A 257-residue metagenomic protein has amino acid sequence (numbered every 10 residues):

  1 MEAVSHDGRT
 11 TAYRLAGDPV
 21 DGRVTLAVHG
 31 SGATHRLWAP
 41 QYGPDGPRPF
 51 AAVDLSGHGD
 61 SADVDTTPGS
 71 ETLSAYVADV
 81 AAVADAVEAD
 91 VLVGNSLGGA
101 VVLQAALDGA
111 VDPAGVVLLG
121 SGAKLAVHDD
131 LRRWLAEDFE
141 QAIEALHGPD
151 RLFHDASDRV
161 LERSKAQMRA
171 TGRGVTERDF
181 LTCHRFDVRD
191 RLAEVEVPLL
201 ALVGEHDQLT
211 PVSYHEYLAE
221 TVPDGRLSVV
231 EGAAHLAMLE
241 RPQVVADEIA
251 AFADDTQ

Functional and structural regions predicted by a protein language model:
H6-T67: Conserved HGGG/HGGXW glycine-rich cap/lid loop of the alpha/beta-hydrolase fold
S74-D90: Conserved acidic catalytic loop of the alpha/beta-hydrolase fold
G94, G98, V102: Gly/Ala-rich beta-loop-alpha elbow adjacent to hydrolase catalytic centers
L103-E144: Flexible "cap/lid" loop of the alpha/beta hydrolase fold
W134-E194: Conserved alpha/beta-hydrolase catalytic His-Asp/Glu region
V195, A201-V203, D207: Short beta-strand/loop motif that positions the catalytic acidic residue of the alpha/beta-hydrolase fold
Q208-Y214: Conserved alpha/beta-hydrolase "acid-adjacent" motif
R226-Q257: Catalytic active-site module of serine/aspartate enzymes centered on a nucleophile-bearing elbow/loop
